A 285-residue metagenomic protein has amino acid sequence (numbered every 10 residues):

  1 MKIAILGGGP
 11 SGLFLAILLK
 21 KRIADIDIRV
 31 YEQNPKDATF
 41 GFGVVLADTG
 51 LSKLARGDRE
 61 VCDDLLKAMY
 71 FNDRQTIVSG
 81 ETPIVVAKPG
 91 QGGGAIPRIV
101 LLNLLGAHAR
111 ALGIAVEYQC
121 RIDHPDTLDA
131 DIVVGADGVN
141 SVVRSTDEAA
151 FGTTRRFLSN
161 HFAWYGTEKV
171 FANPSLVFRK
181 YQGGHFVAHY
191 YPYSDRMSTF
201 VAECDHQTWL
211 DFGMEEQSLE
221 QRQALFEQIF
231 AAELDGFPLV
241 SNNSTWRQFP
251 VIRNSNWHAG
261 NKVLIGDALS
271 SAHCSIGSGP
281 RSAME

Functional and structural regions predicted by a protein language model:
M1-A4: Extreme N-terminal starter segment of soluble prokaryotic enzymes
G8-K21, G135, Y165, T245-E285: Conserved mid-domain beta->alpha element of the FAD-binding
S11, L15, K36, N140: Conserved Rossmann-like nucleotide-cofactor binding loop
K20-G41: Glycine-rich FAD pyrophosphate-binding loop
T49-W164: Conserved N-terminal helical subregion
I84-Q91, P97, A172-V251: Conserved FAD/dinucleotide-binding core of flavoprotein oxidoreductases
F162-N173: Glycine-rich loop(s) and the adjacent beta-strand/alpha-helix scaffold that form part
